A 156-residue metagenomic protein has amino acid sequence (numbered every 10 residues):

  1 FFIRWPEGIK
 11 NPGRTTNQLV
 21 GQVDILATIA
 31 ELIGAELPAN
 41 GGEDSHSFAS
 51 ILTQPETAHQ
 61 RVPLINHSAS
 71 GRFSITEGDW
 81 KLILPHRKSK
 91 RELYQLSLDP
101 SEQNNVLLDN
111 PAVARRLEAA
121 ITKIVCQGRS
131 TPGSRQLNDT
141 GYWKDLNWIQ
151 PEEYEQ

Functional and structural regions predicted by a protein language model:
F1-G42, H46-A58, E92: Substrate-binding rim/cap in mid-to-C-terminal beta-strand-loop elements of soluble/periplasmic
W5-E7, S97-P100: Short, histidine-centered active-site or binding-site loop motifs used for metal coordination, general acid-base
I25, K88-S89, S101-Q156: Long, internal low-complexity/basic segments
I29, F48, D79-L82, Q95 (+2 more regions): Residue-level signal for nonpolar/aromatic packing positions in well-ordered secondary structure
S45, S68-G71: Short acidic/glycine-enriched loop/turn segments that link adjacent beta-strands
T57, S70, R87-K88: Short strand-connecting beta-turns/loops that link adjacent beta-strands
V62-I65: WW-domain-binding short linear motifs
G71-T76, W80-L84, E92: Short, surface-exposed beta-strand/loop micro-motifs that present aromatic residues
